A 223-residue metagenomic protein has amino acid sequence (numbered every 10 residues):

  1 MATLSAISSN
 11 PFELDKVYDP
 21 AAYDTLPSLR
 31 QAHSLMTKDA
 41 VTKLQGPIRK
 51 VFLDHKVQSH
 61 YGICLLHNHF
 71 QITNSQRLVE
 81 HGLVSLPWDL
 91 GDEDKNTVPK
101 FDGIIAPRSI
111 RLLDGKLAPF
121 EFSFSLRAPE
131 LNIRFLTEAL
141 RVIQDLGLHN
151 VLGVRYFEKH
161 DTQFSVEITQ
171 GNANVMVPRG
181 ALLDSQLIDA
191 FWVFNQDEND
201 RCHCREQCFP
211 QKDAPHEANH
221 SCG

Functional and structural regions predicted by a protein language model:
A2-L35, S59-H60, L65-I133, T137-G223: Detector for the mature cores of small, proteolytically processed and post-translationally modified peptide effectors
K38-K43: Preference for intrinsically disordered or flexible, low-complexity segments and adjacent hinge/connector residues
R49-F52, L140: Residue-level detector of alpha-helical secondary structure
